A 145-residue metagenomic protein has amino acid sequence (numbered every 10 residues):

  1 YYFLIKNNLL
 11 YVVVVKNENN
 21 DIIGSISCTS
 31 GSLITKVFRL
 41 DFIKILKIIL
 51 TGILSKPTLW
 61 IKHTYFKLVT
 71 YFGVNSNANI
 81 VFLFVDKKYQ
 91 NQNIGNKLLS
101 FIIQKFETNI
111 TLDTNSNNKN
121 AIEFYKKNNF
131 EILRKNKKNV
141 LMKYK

Functional and structural regions predicted by a protein language model:
Y1-Y11, S27, K67-L68: Active-site rim helix/loop that mediates acceptor-substrate recognition in acyltransferases
L9-V14, S25, N77, F82 (+2 more regions): Short hydrophobic/aromatic beta-strand element in the GNAT-like acyltransferase core that lines or flanks the acyl-donor
D21-G31, F66-K67, N79-F84: Conserved beta-strand in the GNAT
L33-A78: Conserved acyl-donor/pantetheine-binding loop and adjacent beta-alpha core of acyl/acetyltransferases and related
T51-T58, I80-Q90, N115: A short, internal acetyl-CoA/4′-phosphopantetheine-binding micro-motif in the GNAT/acyltransferase core
S76-N79, L99, K105-N117: Conserved GNAT acetyl-CoA-binding A-motif
F82-K87, N91-Q104, E123, K127: Conserved acetyl-CoA-binding loop-helix of GNAT-fold acetyltransferases
T111-I122, K126-N129, L133-K145: C-terminal "cap" of GNAT-fold acetyltransferases
